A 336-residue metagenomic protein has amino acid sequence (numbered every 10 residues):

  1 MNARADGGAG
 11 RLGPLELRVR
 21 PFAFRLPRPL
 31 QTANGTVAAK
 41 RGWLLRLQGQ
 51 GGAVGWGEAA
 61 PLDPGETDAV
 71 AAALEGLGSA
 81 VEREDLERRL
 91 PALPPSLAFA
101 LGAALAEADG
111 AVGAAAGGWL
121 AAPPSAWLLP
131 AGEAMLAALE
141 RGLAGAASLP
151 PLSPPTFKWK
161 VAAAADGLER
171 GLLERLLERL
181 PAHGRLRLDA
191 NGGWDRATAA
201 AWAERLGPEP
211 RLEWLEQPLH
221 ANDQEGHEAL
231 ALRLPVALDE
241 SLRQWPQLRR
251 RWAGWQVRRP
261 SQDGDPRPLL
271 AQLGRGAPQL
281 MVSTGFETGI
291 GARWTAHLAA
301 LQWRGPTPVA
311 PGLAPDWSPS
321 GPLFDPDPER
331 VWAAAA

Functional and structural regions predicted by a protein language model:
N2-L186, N191-A200, E204-E209, P319-A336: N-terminal capping/lid subdomain adjacent to the active-site entrance of alpha/beta enzymes
G57, P123-P130, P155-W159, L186-A190 (+5 more regions): Hydrophobic faces of well-ordered beta-strands that scaffold small-molecule active sites in alpha/beta enzyme cores
P61, L129-A131, V161-A165, G192-W194 (+4 more regions): Active-site-proximal loop/turn and secondary-structure-junction residues that shape catalytic pockets, frequently
R83, E87, N222-D223, A229-P235 (+1 more regions): Shared catalytic-loop signature of beta/alpha-barrel
A163-L176, W194-T198, L219-A231, D263-R275: Active-site-adjacent beta->alpha loops and helix N-cap segments on the catalytic face of soluble alpha/beta enzymes
G184-P246: Aromatic-anchored, glycine/proline-accented short structural segments that stabilize local strand-turns or short
